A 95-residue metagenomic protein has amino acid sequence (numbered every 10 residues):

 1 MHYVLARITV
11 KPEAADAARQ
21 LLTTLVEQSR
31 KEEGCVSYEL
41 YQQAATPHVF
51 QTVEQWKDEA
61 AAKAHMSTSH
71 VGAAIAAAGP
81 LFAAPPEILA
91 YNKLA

Functional and structural regions predicted by a protein language model:
M1-S37, Q43-F50, Q55-S67, A83-A95: Short S/T/G/P-rich N-terminal loop/turn motif that feeds into the first structured element of a domain
A76: Short arginine-rich
